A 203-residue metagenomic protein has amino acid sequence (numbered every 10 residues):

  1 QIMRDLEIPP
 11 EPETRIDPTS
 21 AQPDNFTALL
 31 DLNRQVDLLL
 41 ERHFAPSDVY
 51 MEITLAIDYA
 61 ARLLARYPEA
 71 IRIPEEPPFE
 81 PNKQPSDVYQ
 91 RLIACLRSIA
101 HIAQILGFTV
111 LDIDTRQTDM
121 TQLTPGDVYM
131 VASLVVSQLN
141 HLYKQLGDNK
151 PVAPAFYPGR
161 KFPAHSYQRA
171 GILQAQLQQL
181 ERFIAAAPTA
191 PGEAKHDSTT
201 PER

Functional and structural regions predicted by a protein language model:
Q1-R203: Mature extracytoplasmic or organellar-lumen-exposed domains after removal of signal/transit peptides
